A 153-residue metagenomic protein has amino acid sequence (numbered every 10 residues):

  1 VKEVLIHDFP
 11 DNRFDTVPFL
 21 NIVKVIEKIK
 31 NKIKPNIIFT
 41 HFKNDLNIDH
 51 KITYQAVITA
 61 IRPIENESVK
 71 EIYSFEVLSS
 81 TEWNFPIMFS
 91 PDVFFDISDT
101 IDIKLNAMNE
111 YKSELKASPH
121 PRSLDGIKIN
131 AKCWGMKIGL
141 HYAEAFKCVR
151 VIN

Functional and structural regions predicted by a protein language model:
E3, N12-N153: Metal-dependent de-N-acetylase/amidase catalytic core
D8-F9: Active-site-proximal beta-strand/loop segments in catalytic clefts of secreted hydrolases
